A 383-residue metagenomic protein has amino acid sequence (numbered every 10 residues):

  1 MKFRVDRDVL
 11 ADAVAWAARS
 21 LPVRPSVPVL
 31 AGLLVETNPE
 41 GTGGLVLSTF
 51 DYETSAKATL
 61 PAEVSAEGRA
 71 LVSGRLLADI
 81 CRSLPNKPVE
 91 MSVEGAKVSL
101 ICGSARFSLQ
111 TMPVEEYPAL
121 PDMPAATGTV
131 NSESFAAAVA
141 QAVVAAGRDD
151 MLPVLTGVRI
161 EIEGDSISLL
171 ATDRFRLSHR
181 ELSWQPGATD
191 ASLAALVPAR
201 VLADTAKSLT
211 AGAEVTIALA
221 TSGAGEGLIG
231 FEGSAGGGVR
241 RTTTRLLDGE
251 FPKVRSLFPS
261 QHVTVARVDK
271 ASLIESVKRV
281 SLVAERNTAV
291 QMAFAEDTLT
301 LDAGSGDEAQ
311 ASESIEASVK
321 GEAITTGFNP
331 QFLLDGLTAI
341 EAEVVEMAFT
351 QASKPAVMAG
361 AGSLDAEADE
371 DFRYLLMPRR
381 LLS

Functional and structural regions predicted by a protein language model:
M1-S383: Structural preference for solvent-exposed beta-strand-turn elements and adjacent flexible terminal/loop segments within
